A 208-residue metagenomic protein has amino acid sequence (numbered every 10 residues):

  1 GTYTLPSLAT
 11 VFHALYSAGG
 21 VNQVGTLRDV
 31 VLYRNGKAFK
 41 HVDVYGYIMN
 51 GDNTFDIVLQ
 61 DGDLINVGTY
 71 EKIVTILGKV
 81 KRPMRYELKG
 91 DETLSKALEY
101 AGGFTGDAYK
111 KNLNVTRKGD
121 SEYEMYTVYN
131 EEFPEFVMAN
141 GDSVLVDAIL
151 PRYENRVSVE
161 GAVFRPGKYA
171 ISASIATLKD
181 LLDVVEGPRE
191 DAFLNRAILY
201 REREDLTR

Functional and structural regions predicted by a protein language model:
G1-R208: Ser/Thr/Pro/Gly-biased, low-complexity, turn-/loop-rich segments that often occur immediately after N-terminal
